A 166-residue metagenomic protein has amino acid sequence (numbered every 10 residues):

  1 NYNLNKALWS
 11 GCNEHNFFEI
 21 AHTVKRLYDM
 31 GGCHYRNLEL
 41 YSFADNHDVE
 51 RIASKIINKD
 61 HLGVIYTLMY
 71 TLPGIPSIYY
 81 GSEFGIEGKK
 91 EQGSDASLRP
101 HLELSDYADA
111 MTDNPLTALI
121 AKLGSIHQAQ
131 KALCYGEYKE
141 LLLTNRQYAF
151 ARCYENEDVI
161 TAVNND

Functional and structural regions predicted by a protein language model:
N1-E91, C134-Y138, L142-R146, A151-D166: Conserved alpha/beta catalytic core and glycan-binding cleft of carbohydrate-active enzymes
N1-N5, G93-S105: Short glycine/proline- and charge-enriched loop/turn segments that cap or connect secondary-structure elements
F17-A21, L62, D95, D113-I120: A structural signal for well-ordered alpha-helical scaffolds and beta->alpha junctions
Y28-D29, L98-L141: Aromatic- and carboxylate-lined catalytic core of secreted/periplasmic carbohydrate-active enzymes
